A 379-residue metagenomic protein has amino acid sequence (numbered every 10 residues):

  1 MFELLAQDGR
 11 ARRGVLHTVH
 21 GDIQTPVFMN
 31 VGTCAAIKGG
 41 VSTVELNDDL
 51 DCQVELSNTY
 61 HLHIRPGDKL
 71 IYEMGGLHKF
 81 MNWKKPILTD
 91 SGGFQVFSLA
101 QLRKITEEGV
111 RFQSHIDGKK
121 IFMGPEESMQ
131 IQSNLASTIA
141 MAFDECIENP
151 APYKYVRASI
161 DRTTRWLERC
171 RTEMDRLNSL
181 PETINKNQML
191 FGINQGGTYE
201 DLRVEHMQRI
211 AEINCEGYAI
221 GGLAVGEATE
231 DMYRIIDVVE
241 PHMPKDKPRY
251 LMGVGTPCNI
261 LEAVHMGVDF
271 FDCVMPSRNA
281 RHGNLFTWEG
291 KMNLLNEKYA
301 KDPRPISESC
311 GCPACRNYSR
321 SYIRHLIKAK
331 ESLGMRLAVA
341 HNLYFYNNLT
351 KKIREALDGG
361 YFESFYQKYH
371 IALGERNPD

Functional and structural regions predicted by a protein language model:
M1-H17, I23-N30, G39-G40, D144-P150 (+1 more regions): C-terminal extensions of enzymes
M1-T183, E297-A300: Non-catalytic, usually N-terminal nucleic-acid engagement modules in DNA/RNA processing proteins
G21, E55, D90, Q132 (+5 more regions): Conserved, mostly hydrophobic/aromatic
G21, T163-C170, I210, V239 (+3 more regions): Hydrophobic alpha-helical packing residues
E127, I131, A158, R162-R169 (+4 more regions): A non-catalytic, amphipathic alpha-helix used as a structural packing/dimerization or gating element in enzyme scaffolds
S137, E168, T172-D175, P241-P244 (+4 more regions): Generic secondary-structure signature for well-ordered alpha-helical cores
N149-P152, R157, G217-L223, S332-M335: Glycine- and acidic
T164, E173, L177-S179, N185 (+1 more regions): Glycine-rich phosphate/ribose-binding loops and adjacent secondary-structure elements that form binding surfaces
